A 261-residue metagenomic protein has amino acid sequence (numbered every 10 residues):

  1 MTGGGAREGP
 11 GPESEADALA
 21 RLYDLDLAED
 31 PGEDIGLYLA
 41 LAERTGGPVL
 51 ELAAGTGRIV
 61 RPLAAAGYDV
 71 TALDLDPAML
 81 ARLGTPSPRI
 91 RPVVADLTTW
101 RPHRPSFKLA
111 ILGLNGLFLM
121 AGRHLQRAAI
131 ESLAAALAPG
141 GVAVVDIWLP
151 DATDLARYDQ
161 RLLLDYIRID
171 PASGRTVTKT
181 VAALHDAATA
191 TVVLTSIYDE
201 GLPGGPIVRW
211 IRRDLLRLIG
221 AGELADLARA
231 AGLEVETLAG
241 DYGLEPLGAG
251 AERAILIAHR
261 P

Functional and structural regions predicted by a protein language model:
M1-G47: Conserved class I S-adenosyl-L-methionine
G46-G55: Conserved class I S-adenosyl-L-methionine
G57-W100: Class I SAM-dependent methyltransferase SAM/SAH-binding core
R101-L109: A short acidic, Gly/Pro-enriched loop at the edge of an enzyme's catalytic core that lines a small-molecule cofactor
K108-H124: A short SAM/SAH-binding and catalytic strip from SAM-dependent methyltransferases
R127-P139: A short glycine-rich, Lys/Arg-flanked "PGG" loop and its adjoining helix->strand segment in the class I
V144-A225: SAM-dependent methyltransferase
L215-P261: C-terminal lobe and adjacent flexible extensions of AdoMet/dcAdoMet transferase-like proteins
